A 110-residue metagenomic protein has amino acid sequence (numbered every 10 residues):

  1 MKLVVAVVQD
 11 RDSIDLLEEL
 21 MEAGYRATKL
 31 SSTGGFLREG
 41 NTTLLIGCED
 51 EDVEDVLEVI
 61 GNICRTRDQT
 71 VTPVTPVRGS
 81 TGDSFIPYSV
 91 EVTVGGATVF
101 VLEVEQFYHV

Functional and structural regions predicted by a protein language model:
M1-V110: Positively charged, small/polar-rich N-terminal and surface patches that mediate targeting and assembly and bind
